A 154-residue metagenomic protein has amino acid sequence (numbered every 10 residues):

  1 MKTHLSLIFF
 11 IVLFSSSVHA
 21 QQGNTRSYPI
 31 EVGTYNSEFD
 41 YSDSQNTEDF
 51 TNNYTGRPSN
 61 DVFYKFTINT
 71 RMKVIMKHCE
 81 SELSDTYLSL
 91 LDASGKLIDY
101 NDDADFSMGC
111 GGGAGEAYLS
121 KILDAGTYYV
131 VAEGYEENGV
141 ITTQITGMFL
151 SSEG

Functional and structural regions predicted by a protein language model:
H4-S15: Sec-dependent N-terminal signal peptides
S16-A20: Sec/Tat signal peptide C-region and signal peptidase I cleavage site
Q21-N24, T34, Q45-G154: Acidic, Ser/Thr/Pro-rich low-complexity intrinsically disordered segments
T25-P29: Long alpha-helical scaffolds
F39-S44: N-proximal, solvent-exposed segments at the start of the mature chain
